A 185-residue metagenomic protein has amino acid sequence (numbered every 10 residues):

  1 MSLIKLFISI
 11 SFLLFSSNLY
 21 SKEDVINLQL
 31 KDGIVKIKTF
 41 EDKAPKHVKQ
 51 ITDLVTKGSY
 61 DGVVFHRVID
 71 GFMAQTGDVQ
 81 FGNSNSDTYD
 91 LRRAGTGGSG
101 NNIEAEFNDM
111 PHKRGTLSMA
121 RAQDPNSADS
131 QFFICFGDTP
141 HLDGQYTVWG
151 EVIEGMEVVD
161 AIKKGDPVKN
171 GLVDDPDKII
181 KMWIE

Functional and structural regions predicted by a protein language model:
M1-S2: N-terminal secretory signal peptides that target proteins for export/translocation
K5-F15: Bacterial N-terminal signal peptides
N18-E185: Cyclophilin-like peptidyl-prolyl cis-trans isomerases
